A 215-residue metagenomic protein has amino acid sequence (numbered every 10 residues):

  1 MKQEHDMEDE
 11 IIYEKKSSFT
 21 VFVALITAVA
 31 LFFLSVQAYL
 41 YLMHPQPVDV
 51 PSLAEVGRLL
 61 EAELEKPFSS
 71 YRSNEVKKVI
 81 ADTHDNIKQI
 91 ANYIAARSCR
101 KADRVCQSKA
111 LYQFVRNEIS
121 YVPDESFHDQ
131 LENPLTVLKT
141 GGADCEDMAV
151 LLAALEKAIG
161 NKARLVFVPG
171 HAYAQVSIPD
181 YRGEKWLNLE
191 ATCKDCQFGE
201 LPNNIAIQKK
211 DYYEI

Functional and structural regions predicted by a protein language model:
K2-I215: A structural boundary/capping signal
